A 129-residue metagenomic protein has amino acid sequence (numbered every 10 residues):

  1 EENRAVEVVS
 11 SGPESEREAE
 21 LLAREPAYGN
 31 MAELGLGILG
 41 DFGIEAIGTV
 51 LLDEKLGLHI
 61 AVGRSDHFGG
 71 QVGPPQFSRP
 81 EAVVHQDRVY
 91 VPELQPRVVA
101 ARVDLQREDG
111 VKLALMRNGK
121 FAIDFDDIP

Functional and structural regions predicted by a protein language model:
E1-P129: Metal/cofactor-centered catalytic core regions of large enzymes
